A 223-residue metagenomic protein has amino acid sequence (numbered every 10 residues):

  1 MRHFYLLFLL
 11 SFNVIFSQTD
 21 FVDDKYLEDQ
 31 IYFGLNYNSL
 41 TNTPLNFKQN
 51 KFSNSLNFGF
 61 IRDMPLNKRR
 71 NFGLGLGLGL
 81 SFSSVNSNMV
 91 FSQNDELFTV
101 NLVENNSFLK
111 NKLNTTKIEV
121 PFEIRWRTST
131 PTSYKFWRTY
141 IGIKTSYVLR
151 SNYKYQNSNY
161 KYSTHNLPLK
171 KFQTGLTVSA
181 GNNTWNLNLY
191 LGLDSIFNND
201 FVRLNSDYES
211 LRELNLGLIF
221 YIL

Functional and structural regions predicted by a protein language model:
M1-D23, L218, I222-L223: Bacterial Sec-dependent N-terminal signal peptides
S17-D63, Y221-L223: Short glycine/proline- and aromatic-enriched beta-strand/turn motifs that initiate or cap beta-hairpins
T19-D29, P65-F72, S129-W137: Short loop/turn motifs that connect adjacent beta-strands in outer-membrane beta-barrel proteins
V22, Y26, L40, H165-L223: Predominantly the C-terminal beta-signal and adjacent terminal strand-loop region of outer-membrane beta-barrel
N38-L40, G79-V85, K144-R150, G192-I196 (+1 more regions): Structural signature of outer-membrane beta-barrel domains
P44-K48, N86-Q93, S151-S158, N199-L204: Outer-membrane beta-barrel translocator domains and adjoining extracellular loop/strand segments of Gram-negative
K48-N105: Glycine- and aromatic-enriched membrane insertion/assembly motifs of diderm outer-membrane and organelle channel
L66, L109-N198: Outer-membrane beta-barrel transmembrane domain signature
